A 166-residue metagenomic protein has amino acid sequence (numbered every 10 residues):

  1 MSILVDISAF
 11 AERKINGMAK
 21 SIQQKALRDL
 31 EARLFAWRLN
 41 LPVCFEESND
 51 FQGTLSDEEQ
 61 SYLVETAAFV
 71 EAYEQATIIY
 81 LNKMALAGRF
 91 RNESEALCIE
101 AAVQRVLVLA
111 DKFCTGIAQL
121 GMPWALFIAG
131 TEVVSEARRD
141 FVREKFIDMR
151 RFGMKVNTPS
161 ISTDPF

Functional and structural regions predicted by a protein language model:
M1-I117, I128-F146: Cytosolic regulatory protein-protein interaction regions
S61, F146-F166: Intrinsically disordered, low-complexity regulatory regions with latent secondary structure
A102, L120, T158-P159: Active-site pocket scaffolds in enzymes
I117-G121, G153-M154: Short coil/turn motifs that N-cap or connect alpha-helices
